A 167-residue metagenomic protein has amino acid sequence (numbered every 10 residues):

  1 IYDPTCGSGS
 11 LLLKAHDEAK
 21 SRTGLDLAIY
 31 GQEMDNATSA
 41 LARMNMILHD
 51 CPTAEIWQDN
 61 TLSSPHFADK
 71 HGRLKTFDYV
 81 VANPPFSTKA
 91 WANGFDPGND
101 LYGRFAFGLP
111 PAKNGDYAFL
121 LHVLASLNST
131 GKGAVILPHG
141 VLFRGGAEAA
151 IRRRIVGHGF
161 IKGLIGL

Functional and structural regions predicted by a protein language model:
I1-A82, S87-G98, G103, Y117 (+2 more regions): Conserved S-adenosyl-L-methionine
D26-L27, A125-L127: Short N-terminal helix-initiation segments at or just after the protein's N-terminus
L101-S126: Glycine-rich S-adenosyl-L-methionine
L127-G133: Short glycine-dipeptide loop
L167: Short, solvent-exposed loop/turn elements at beta->coil junctions and helix N-caps that rim active or binding pockets
